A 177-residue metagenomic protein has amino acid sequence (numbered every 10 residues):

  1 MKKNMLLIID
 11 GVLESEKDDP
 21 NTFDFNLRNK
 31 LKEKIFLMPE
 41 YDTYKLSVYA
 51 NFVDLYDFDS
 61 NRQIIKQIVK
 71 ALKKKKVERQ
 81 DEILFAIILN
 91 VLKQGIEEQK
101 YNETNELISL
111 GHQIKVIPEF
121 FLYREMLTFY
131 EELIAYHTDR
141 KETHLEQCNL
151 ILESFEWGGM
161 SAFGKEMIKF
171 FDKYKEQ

Functional and structural regions predicted by a protein language model:
M1-E33: Hydrophobic alpha-helical segments and helix pairs
M1-L6, P39-Y44, R79-I83, F120-R124: Residue signature of alpha-solenoid helical repeat architecture, marking inter-repeat boundaries and helix-start
K2-E14, S47-N51, A86, N90-Q94 (+2 more regions): "A position-specific structural signal for the A-helix of alpha-solenoid helical repeats
D19-N29, F58-V69, E98-S109, T143-L145: Helix-turn-helix repeat elements of alpha-solenoid scaffolds
P20, V53, G95-Q99, Y136-R140 (+1 more regions): Hydrophobic/aromatic side-chain positions at a characteristic register within alpha-helices of tetratricopeptide repeats
N29-F36, V69-K76, I108-V116, N149-W157: Amphipathic alpha-helical segments of tetratricopeptide repeats
N29-K75: Hydrophobic, aromatic-enriched interface-forming segments
T138-Q177: C-terminal non-catalytic interaction modules
